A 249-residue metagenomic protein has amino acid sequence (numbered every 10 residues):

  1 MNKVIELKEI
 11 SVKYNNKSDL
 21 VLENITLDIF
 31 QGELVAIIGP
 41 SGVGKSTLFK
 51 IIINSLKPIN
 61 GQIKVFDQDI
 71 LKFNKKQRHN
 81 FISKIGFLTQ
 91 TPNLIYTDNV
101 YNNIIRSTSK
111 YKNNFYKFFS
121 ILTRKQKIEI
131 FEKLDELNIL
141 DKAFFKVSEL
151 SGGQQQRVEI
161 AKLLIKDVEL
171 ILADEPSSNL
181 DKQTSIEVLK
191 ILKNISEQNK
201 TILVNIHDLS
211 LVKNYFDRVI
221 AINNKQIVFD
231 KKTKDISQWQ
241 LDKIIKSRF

Functional and structural regions predicted by a protein language model:
I38-P40: The feature captures the beta-strand-to-loop junction immediately N-terminal to the Walker
I53: Helix-to-loop junction immediately C-terminal to a conserved catalytic motif
G61-D69, F81: Conserved ABC transporter NBD signature motif
K117-D141: Conserved ABC ATPase "signature" region
K146-L150, Q154: Conserved ABC ATPase signature
I171-D174: Catalytic Walker B motif of ABC-type/P-loop ATPase nucleotide-binding domains
I206-H207: H-loop/switch region of ABC-family ATPase nucleotide-binding domains
